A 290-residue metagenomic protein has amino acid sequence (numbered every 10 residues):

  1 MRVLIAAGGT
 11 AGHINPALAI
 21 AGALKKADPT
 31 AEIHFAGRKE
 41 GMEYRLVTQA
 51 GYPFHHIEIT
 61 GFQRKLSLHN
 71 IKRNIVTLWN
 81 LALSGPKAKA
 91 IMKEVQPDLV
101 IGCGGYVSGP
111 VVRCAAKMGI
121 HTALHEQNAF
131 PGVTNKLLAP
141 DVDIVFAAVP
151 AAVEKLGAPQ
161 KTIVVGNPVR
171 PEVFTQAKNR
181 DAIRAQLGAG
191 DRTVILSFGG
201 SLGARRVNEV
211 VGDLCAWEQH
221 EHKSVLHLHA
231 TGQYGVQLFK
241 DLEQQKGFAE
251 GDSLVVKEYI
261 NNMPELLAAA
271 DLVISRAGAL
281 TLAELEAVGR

Functional and structural regions predicted by a protein language model:
V3-T10, T30-L83, V165, Q233-Y234: Conserved nucleotide-sugar phosphate-binding/catalytic loop shared by glycosyltransferases and other
H13-K25: Short amphipathic alpha-helix
D28, A90-Q96, L187-G190, A269: Glycine-rich phosphate-binding loop signature in dinucleotide/nucleotide-binding domains
H34, M42, P53, A116-K178: Active-site-proximal region of nucleotide-activated glycan assembly enzymes, centered on histidine/acidic-rich loops
E43, L81, A88, T134-N135 (+4 more regions): Acidic, amphipathic alpha-helical patches
L46, K65, K178-D181, A185 (+1 more regions): Donor-nucleotide binding loops and adjacent catalytic segments primarily of GT-B fold Leloir glycosyltransferases
K87-V100, V107-A123, K136, P140-D141: Glycosyltransferases and closely related glycan-assembly transferases that use nucleotide-activated donors
G102-C103, M263-R290: A donor-sugar binding/catalytic signature common to diverse glycosyltransferases and related nucleotide-sugar
